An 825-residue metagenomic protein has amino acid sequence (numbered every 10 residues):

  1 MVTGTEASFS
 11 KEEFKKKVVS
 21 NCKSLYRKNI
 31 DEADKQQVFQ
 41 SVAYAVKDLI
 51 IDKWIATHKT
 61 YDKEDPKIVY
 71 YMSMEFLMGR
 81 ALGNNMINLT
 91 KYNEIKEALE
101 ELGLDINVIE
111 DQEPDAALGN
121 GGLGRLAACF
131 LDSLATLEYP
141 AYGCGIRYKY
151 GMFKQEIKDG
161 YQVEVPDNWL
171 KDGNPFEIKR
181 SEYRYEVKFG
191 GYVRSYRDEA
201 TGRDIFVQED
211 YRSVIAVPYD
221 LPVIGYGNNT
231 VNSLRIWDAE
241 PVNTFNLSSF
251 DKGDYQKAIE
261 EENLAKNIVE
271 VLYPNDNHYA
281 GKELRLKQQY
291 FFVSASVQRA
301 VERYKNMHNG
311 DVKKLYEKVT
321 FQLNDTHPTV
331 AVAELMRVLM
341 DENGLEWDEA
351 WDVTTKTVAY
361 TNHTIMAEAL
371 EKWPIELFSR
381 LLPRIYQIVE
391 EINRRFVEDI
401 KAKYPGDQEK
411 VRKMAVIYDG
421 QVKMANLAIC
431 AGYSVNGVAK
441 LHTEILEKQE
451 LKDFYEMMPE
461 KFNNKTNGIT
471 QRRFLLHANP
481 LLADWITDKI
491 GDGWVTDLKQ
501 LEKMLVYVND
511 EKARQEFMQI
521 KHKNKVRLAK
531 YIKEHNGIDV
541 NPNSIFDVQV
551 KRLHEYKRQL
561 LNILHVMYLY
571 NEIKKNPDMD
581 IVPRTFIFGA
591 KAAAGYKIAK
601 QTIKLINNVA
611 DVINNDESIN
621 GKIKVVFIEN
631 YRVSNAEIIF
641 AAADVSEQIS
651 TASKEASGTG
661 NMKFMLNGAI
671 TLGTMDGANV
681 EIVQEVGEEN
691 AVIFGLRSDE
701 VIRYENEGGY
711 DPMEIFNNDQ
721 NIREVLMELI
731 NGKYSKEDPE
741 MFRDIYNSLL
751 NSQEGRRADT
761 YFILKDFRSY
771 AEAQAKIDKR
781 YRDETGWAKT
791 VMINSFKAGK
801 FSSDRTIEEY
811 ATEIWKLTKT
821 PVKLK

Functional and structural regions predicted by a protein language model:
M1-K825: A conserved ligand/cofactor-binding region detector
